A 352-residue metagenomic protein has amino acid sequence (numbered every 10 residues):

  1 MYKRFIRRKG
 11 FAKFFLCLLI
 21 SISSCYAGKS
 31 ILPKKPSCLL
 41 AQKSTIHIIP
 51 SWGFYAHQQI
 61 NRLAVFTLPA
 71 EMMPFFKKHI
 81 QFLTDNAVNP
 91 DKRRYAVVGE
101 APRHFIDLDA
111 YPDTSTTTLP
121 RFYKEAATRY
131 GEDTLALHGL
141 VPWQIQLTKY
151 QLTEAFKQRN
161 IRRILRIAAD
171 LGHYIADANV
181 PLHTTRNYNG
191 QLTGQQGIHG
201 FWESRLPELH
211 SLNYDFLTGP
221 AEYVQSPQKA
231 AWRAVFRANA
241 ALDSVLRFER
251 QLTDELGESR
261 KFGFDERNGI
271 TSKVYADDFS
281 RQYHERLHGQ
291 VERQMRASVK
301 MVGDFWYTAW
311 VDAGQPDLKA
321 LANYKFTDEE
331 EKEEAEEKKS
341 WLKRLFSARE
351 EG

Functional and structural regions predicted by a protein language model:
M1-R8: N-terminal secretory signal peptides that target proteins for export/translocation
K9-G10, F14, Q58: Hydrophobic alpha-helical segments, especially transmembrane helices and their immediate juxtamembrane helical caps
F14-S23: Bacterial N-terminal signal peptides
C25-R166, D170, R186-N268, K273-D278 (+2 more regions): N-terminal, motif-rich segments that launch catalysis or mediate targeting to/interaction with membranes, typified by
I175-G190: Catalytic Zn2+-binding segment of zinc metalloproteases
